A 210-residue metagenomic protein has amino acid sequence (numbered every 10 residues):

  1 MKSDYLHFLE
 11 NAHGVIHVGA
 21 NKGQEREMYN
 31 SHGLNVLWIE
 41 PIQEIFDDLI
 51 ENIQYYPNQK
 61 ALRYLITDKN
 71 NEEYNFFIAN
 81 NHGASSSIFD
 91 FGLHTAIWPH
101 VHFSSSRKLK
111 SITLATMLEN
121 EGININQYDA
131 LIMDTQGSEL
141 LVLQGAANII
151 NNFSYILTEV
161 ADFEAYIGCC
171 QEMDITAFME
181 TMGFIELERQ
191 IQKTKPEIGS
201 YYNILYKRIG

Functional and structural regions predicted by a protein language model:
M1-G210: Phosphate/nucleotide-binding beta-alpha loop and adjacent structural elements of enzyme active sites
